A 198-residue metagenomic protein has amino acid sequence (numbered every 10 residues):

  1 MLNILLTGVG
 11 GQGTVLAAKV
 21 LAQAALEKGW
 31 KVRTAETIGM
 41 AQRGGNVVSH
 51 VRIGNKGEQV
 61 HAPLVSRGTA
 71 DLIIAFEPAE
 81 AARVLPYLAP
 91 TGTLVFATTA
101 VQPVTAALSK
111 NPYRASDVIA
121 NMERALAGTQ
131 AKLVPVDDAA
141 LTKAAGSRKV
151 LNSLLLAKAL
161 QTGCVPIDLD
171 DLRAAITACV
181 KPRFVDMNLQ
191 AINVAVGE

Functional and structural regions predicted by a protein language model:
M1-E198: Active-site cofactor/cluster-binding pocket
